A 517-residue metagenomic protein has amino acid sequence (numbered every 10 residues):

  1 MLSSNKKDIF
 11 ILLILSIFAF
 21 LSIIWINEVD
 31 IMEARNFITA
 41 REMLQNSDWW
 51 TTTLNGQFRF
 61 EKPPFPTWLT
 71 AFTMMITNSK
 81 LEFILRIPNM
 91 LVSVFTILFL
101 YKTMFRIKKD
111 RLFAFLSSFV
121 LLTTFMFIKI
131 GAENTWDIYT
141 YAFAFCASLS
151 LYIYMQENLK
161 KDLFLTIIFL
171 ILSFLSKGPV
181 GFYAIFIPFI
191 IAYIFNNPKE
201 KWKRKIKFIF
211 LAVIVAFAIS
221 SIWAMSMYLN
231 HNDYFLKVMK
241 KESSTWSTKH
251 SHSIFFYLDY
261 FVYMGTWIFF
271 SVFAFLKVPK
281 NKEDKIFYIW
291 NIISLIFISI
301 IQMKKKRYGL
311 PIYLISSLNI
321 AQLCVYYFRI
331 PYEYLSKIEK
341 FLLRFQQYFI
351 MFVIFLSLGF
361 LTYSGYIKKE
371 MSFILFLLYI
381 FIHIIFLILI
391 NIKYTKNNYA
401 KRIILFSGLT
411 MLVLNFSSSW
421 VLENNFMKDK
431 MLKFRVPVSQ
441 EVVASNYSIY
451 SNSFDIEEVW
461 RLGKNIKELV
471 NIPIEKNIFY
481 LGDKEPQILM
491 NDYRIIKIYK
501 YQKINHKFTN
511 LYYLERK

Functional and structural regions predicted by a protein language model:
S16, H383-L387, K401-R516: Short periplasmic/luminal acceptor-recognition loop of GT-C membrane glycosyltransferases, typified by
W25-E42, D48-T51, Q57-L69, S79-F83 (+1 more regions): Extracytoplasmic catalytic/substrate-binding loops of multi-pass membrane glycan-assembly enzymes
T39, G181-N281, W290-K306, I312-I315 (+2 more regions): Transmembrane-lumen/periplasm boundary regions of multi-pass, lipid-linked membrane glycan transferases
P64, W68, N78-F95, I130 (+1 more regions): Loop-to-helix entry region of an early transmembrane alpha helix in multi-pass inner-membrane enzymes
I87-K108, C146: Transmembrane-helix motifs of polytopic, lipid-linked glycan transferases
F105-K108, A147-L165, S173, V278 (+1 more regions): Membrane-interface transmembrane helices that cradle and orient dolichyl/undecaprenyl
M126-T140: Short acidic/glycine- and proline-prone juxtamembrane loop motifs at membrane-interface regions of multi-pass membrane
K129, D162-K177, L295-I300: Membrane-interface alpha helices of multi-pass inner-membrane proteins
